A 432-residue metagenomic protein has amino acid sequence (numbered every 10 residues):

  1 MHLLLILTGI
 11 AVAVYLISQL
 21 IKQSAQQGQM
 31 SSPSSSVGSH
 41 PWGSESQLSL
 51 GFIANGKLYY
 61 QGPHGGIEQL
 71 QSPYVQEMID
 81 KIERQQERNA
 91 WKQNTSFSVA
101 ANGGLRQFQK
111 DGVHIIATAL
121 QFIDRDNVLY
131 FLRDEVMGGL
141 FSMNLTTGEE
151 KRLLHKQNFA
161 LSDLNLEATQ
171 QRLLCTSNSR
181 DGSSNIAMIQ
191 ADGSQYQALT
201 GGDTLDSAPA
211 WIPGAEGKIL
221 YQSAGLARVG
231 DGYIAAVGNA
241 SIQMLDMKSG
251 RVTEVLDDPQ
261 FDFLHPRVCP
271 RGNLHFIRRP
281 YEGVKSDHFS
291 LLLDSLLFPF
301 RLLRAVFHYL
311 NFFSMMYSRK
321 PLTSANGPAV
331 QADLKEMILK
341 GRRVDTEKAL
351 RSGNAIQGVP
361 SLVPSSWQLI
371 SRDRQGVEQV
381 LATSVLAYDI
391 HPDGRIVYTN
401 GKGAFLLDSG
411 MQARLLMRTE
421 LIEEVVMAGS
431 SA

Functional and structural regions predicted by a protein language model:
M1-I10: Feature marks short, highly hydrophobic, charge-poor N-terminal signal-anchor/signal peptide-like helices that anchor
H2, K22-A432: Sequence signature of WD/YWTD-type beta-propeller architectures
V12-K22: Alpha-helical transmembrane segments
